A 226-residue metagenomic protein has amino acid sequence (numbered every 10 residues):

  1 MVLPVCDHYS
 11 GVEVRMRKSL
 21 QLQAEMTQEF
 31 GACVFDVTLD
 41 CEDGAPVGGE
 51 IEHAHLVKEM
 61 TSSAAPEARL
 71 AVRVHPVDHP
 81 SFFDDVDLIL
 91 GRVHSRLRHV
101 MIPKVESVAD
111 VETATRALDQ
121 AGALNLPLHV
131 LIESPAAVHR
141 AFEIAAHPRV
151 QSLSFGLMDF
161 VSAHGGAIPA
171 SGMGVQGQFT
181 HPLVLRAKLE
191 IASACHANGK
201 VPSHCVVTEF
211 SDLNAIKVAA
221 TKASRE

Functional and structural regions predicted by a protein language model:
M1-E226: Expand to "…catalyze enediolate/carbanion chemistry for C-C bond making/breaking, isomerization, decarboxylation
